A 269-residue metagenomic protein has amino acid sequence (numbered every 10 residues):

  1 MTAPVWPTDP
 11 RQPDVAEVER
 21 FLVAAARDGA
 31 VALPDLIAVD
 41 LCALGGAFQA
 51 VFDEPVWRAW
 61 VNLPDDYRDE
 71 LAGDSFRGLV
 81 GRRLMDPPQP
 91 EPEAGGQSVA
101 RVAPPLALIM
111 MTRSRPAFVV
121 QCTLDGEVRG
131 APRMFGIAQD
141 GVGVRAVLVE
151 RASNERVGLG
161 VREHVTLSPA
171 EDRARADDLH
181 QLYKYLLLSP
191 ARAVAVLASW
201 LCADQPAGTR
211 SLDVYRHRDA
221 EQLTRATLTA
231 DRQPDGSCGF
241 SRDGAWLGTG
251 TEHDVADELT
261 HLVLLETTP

Functional and structural regions predicted by a protein language model:
M1-V80, D86-P87: Short, amphipathic alpha-helical interface elements at domain boundaries that mediate macromolecular binding
G29-A32, R82, D86, P116-A117 (+3 more regions): Short secondary-structure junctions and interdomain/linker hinges
D66-P105, R173-A191: Charged, compositionally biased non-catalytic regions
A72, D86-P169, L247: Accessory beta->alpha helical hairpin/"wing" motif in late/C-terminal subdomains of nucleic-acid enzymes
S75, G81, T112-T123, A220-G239: Amphipathic protein-protein interaction modules
V142-S211, T224-A226, A230-P269: Mixed-charge, glycine-accented linear interaction segment located at domain edges/termini
